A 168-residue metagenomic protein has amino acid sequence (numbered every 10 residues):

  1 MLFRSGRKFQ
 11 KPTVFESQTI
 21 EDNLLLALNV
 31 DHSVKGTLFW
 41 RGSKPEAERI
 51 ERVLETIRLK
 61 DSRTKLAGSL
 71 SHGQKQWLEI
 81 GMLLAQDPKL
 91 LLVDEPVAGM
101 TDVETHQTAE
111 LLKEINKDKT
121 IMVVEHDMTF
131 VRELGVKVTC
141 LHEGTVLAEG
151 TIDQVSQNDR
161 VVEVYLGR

Functional and structural regions predicted by a protein language model:
M1-R168: Glycine-rich phosphate-binding loops of nucleotide-dependent enzymes
